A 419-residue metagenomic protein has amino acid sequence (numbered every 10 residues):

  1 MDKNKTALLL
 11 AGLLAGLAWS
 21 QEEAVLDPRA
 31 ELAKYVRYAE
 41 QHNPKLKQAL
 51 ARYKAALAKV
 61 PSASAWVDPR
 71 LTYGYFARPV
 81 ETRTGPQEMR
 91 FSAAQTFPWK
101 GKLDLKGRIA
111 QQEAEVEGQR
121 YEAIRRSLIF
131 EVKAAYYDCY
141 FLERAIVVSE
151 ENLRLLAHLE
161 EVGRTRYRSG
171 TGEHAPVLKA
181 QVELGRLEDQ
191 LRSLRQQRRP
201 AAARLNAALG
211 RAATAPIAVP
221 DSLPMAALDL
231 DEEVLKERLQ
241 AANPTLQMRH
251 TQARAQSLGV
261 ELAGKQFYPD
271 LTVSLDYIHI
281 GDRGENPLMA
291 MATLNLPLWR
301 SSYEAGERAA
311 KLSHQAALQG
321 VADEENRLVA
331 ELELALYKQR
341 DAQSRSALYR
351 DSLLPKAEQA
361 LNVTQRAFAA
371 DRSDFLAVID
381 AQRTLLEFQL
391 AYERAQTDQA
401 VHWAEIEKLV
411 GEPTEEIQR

Functional and structural regions predicted by a protein language model:
D2-K3, Y121-Q240, A335-K338, A342 (+2 more regions): Periplasmic alpha-helical coiled-coil/stalk elements that build and connect Gram-negative outer-membrane
A11-S20: Hydrophobic h-region of N-terminal signal peptides that target proteins for export in Gram-negative bacteria
S20-Y75, P79, T96-F97, L105 (+7 more regions): Bacterial Sec-pathway N-terminal export signals of envelope proteins
V36, Q48-V60, I124, L128-V148 (+6 more regions): Amphipathic alpha-helical coiled-coil segments
R37-K47, K54-D68, T82-R83, F91-I109 (+8 more regions): A glycine-/polar-enriched beta->alpha junction
T72-F76, S92-A94, T272-D276, T293: Transmembrane beta-strands of outer-membrane beta-barrel proteins
Y75-P79, F97, Y277-G281, L296-R300 (+1 more regions): Transmembrane beta-strands of outer-membrane beta-barrel pores
G85-M89, G284-L288: Residues that define the transmembrane beta-barrel architecture of outer-membrane proteins
